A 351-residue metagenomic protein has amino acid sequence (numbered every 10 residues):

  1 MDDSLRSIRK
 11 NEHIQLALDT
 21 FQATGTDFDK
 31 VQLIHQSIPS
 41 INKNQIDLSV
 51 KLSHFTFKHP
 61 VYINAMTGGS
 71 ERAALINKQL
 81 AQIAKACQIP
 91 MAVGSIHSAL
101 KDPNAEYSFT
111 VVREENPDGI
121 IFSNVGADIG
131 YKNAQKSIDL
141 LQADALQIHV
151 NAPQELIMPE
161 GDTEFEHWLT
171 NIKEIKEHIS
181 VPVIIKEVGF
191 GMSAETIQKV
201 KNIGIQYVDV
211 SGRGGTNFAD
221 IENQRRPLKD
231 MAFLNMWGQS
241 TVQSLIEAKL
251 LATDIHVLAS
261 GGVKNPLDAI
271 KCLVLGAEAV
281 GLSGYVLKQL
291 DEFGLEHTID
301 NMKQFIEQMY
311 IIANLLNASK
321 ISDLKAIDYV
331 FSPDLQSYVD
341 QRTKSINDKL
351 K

Functional and structural regions predicted by a protein language model:
M1-S53, F57-K58, D334-Q336, D340-L350: An N-cap/entry alpha-helix motif that binds or orients negatively charged groups
L52-S98: Active-site cofactor/substrate anionic-group-binding motifs, chiefly glycine- and Lys/Arg-rich phosphate-binding loops
V61-N64, I89-G94, I120-V125, I148 (+4 more regions): Hydrophobic faces of well-ordered beta-strands that scaffold small-molecule active sites in alpha/beta enzyme cores
I63, A84, L146, V208 (+3 more regions): Conserved, mostly hydrophobic/aromatic
A105-S123, F165-I184, K229-V257, K303-I312: Alpha-helix-loop-beta-strand connector modules within alpha/beta enzyme cores
G130-L140, F190-Y207, I246-L251, A259 (+1 more regions): Catalytic cores of alpha/beta
A145-T170, T196-E247: Glycine/Thr-rich beta-alpha phosphate-binding loop at enzyme active sites
H149-Q154, I205-I221, G238, G262-T298: Glycine-rich phosphate-binding active-site loops on the catalytic face of alpha/beta enzymes
